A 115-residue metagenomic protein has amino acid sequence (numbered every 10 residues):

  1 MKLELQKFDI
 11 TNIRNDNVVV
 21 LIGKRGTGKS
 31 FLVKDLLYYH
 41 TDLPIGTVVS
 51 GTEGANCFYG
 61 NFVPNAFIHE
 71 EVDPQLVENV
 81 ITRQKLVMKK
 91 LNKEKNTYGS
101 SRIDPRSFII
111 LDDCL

Functional and structural regions predicted by a protein language model:
M1-L115: P-loop NTPase motor domains
